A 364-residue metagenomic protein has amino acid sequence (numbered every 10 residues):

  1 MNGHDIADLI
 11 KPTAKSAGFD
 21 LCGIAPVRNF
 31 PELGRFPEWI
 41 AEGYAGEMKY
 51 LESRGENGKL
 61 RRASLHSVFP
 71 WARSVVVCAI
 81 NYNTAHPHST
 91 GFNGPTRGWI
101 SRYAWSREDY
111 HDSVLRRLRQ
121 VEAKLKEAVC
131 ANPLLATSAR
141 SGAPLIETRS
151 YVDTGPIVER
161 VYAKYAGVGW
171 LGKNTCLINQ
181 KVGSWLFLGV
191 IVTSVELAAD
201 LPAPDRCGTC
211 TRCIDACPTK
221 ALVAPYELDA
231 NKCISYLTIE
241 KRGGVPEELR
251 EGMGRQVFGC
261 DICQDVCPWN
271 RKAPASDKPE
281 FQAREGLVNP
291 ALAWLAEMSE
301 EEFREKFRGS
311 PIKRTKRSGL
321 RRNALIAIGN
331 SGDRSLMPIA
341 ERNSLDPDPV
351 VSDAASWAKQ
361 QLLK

Functional and structural regions predicted by a protein language model:
M1-N132, S141-R206, G254: Auxiliary alpha/beta "docking" domains used to position bulky ligands
F19, R212-Y236, R255-E280, I339: Iron-sulfur cluster-binding cysteine motifs and their immediate structural context in ferredoxin-like electron-transfer
I234-G254, D265-M298: A beta-strand-loop signature enriched in Asp, Gly, Thr, and Trp that corresponds to the sialidase/neuraminidase Asp-box
R284-S318, L325: Alpha-helical adaptor scaffolds
E302-K306, D333-S344, K364: Amphipathic alpha-helical scaffolding segments comprising HEAT/armadillo-like alpha-solenoid repeats
P311-T315, S344-V351: Short coil turns that connect the paired helices of HEAT/ARM alpha-solenoid repeats
R321-S331, D353-L362: Structural detector for internal amphipathic alpha-helices that build alpha-solenoid repeat scaffolds
